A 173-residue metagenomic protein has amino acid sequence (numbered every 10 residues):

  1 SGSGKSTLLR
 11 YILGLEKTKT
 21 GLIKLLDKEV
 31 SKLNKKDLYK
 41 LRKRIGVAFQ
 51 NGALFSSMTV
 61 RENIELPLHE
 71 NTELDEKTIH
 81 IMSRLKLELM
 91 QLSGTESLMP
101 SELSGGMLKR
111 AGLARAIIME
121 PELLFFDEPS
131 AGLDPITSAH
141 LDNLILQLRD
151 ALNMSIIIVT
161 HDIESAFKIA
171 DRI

Functional and structural regions predicted by a protein language model:
L13: Helix-to-loop junction immediately C-terminal to a conserved catalytic motif
E29, E76-G94: Conserved ABC ATPase "signature" region
M99-L103, M107: Conserved ABC ATPase signature
I118-E122: A short, proline-enriched helix->beta-strand linker immediately N-terminal to the Walker B motif in ABC-type P-loop
L124-D127: Catalytic Walker B motif of ABC-type/P-loop ATPase nucleotide-binding domains
P135-T137: Helix N-cap at the start of a conserved alpha-helix in ABC-type nucleotide-binding domains
A139-L152: Helical segment within the ABC ATPase nucleotide-binding domain
